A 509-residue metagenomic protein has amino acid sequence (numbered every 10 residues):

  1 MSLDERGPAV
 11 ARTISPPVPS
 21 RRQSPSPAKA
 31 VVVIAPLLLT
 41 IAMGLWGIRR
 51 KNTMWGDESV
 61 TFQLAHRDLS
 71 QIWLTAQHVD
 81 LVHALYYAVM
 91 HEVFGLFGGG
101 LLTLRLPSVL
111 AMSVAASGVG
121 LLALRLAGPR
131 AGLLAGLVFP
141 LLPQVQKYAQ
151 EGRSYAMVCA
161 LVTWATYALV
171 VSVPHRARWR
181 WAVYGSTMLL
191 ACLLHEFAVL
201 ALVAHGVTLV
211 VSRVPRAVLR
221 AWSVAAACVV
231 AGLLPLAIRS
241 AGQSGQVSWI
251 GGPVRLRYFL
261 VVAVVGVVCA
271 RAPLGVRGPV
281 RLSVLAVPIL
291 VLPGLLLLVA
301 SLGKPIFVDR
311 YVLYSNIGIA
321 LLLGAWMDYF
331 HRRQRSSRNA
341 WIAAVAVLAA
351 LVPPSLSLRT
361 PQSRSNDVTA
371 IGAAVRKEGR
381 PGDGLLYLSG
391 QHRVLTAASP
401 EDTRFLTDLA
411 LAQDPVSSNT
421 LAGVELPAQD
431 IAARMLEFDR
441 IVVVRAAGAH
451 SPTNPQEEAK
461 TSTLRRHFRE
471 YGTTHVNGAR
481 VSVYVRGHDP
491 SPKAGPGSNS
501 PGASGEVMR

Functional and structural regions predicted by a protein language model:
E5, T369, G379-Q391, A398-P496 (+1 more regions): Luminal/periplasmic acceptor-recognition loop/helix of membrane-associated glycosyltransferases
S26-A28, L124-L126, R130, A177 (+3 more regions): Membrane-interface helix-loop-helix junctions at transmembrane boundaries of multi-pass membrane enzymes, predominantly
L106-L126: Transmembrane-helix motifs of polytopic, lipid-linked glycan transferases
V119-L141, R338-I342: Transmembrane-helix signature of polytopic, membrane-embedded enzymes that assemble or transfer cell-envelope glycans
A135-G136, Y148, W179-E196, L202 (+2 more regions): Membrane-interface alpha helices of multi-pass inner-membrane proteins
Y148-A149, L200, L260, V284-L298 (+1 more regions): Hydrophobic/aromatic-rich transmembrane helices and adjacent perimembrane loops
A165-R180, M327: Membrane-interface transmembrane helices that cradle and orient dolichyl/undecaprenyl
P279-S283, L321-L356: Signature aromatic-anchored transmembrane alpha helix within multi-pass, membrane-resident enzymes that catalyze glycan
